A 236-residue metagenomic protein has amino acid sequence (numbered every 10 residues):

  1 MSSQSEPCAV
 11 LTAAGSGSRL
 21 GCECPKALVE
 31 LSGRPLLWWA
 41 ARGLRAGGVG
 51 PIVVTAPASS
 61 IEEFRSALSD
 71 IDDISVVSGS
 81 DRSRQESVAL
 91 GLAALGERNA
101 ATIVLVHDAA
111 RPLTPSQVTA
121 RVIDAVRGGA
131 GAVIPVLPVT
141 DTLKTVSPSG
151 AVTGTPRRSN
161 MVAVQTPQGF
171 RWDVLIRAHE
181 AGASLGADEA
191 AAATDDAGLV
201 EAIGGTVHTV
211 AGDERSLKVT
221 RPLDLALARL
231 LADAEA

Functional and structural regions predicted by a protein language model:
M1-P7, S66-D70, G186-E189, L230-A236: Short, low-complexity, intrinsically disordered N-terminal peptides in bacterial proteins
S2-F64: N-terminal glycine-rich phosphate-binding loop and ensuing alpha1 helix
V10-A14, T55, V106-H107, V136-P138 (+2 more regions): Short beta-strand segments
L11, L37, G91, H107-D108 (+3 more regions): Residue-level signal for inorganic ion chemistry
S69-I103: Short phosphate-binding loop-to-helix
L113-H208, A236: Conserved core of the sugar-phosphate nucleotidyltransferase
H208-R215: Catalytic beta-strand/loop signature of glycosyltransferases that borders the donor
S216-A236: Hydrophobic helical membrane-anchoring modules
